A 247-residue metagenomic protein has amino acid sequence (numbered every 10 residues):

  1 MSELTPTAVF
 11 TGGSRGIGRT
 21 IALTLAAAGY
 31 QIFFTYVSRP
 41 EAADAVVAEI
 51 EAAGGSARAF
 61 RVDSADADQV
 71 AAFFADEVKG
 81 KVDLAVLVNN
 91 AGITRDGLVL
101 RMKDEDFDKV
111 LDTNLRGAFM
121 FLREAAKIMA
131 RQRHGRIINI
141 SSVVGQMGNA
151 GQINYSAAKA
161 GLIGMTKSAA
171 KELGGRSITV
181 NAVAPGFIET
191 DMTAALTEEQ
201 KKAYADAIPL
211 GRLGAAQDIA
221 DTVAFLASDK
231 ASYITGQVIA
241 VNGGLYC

Functional and structural regions predicted by a protein language model:
S14-G16: Conserved glycine-rich cofactor-binding loop
L98-V99, K103-L111, T193, Y204: Substrate-binding pocket helix/loop in short-chain dehydrogenase/reductase
F119-L122, H134, R212-V241, L245-Y246: C-terminal substrate-recognition "lid" of short-chain dehydrogenase/reductases
L122, A158, T166: Active-site helix of classical SDR
K127, K171-E172, S232: Alpha-helical segment proximal to the catalytic Tyr-Lys
S142: Residue(s) in the substrate-gating loop at a strand-loop-helix junction that position the organic substrate next
G174, T179, I234-G236: Short, small/polar-rich loop/turn modules that mediate ligand/substrate recognition or access, typified
